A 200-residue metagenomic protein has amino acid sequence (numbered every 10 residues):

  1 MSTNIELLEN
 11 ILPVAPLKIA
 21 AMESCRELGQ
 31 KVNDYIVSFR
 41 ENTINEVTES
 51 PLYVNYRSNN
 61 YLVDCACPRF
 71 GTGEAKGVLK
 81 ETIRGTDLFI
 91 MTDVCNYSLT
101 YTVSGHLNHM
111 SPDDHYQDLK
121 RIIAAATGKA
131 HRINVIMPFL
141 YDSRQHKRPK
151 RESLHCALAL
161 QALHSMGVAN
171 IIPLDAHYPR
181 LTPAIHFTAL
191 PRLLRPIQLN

Functional and structural regions predicted by a protein language model:
M1-N200: PRPP-associated nucleotide enzymes
